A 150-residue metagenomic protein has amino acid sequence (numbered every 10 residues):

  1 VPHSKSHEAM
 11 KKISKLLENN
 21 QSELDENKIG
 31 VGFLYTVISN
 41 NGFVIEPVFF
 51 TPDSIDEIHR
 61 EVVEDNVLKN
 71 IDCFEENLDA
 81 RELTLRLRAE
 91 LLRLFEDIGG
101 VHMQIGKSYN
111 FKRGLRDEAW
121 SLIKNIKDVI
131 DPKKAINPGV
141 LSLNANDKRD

Functional and structural regions predicted by a protein language model:
V1-D150: Conserved glycine-rich FAD pyrophosphate-binding loop
